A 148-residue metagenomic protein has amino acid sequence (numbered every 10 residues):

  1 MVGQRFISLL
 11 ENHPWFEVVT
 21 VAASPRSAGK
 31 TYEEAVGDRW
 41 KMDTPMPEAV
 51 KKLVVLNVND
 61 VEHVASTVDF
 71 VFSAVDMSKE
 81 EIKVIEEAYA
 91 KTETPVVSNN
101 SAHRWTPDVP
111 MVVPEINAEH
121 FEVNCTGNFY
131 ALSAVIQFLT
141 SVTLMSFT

Functional and structural regions predicted by a protein language model:
M1-T148: N-terminal Rossmann-like NAD(P) cofactor-binding subdomain of oxidoreductases, focused on the glycine-rich
